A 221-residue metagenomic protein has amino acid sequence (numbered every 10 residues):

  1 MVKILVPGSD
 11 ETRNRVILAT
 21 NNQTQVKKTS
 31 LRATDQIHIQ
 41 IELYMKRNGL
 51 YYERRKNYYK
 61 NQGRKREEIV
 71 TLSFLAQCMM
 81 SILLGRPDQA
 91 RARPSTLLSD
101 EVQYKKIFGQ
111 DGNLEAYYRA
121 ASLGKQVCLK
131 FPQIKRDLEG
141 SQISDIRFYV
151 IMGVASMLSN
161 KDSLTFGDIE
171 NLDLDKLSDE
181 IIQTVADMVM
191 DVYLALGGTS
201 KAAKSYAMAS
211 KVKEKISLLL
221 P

Functional and structural regions predicted by a protein language model:
M1: Active-site beta-strand/loop microenvironment that shapes enzyme catalytic pockets
V6-S163: C-terminal catalytic or substrate-handling cores of phosphate/nucleotide- and metal-cofactor-dependent proteins acting
Y149-P221: C-terminal accessory/interaction regions of large nucleic acid-associated machines
